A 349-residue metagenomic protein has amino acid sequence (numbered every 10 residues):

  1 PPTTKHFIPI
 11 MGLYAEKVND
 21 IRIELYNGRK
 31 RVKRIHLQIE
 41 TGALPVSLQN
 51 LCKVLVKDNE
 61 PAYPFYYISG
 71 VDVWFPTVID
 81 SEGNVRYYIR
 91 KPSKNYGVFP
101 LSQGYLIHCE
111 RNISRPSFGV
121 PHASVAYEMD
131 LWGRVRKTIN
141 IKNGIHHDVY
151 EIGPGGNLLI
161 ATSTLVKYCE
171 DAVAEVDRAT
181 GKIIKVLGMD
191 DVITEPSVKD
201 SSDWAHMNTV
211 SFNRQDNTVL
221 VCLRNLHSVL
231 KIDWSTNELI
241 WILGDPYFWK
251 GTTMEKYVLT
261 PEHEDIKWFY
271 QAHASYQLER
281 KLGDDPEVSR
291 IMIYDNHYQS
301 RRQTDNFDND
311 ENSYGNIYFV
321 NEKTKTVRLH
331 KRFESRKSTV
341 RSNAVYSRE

Functional and structural regions predicted by a protein language model:
P2-T4: Short beta-strand segments within Ig-like beta-sandwich modules, predominantly Fibronectin type-III
H6-F7, M11-E349: Histidine-/acidic-rich catalytic cores in large beta-rich domains
